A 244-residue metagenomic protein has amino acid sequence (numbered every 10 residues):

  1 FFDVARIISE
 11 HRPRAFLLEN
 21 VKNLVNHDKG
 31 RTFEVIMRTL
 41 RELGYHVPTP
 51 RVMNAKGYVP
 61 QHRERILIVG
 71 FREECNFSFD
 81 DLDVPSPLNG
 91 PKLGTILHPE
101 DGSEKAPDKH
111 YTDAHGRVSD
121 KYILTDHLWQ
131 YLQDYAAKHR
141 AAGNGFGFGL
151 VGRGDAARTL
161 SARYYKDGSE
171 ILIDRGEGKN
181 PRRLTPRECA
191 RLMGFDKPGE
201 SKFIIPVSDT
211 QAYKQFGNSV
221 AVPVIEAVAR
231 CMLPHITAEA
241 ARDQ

Functional and structural regions predicted by a protein language model:
F1-T159, R163-Y165: Class I S-adenosyl-L-methionine
D120-Q244: C-terminal target-recognition/interaction regions appended to catalytic cores
